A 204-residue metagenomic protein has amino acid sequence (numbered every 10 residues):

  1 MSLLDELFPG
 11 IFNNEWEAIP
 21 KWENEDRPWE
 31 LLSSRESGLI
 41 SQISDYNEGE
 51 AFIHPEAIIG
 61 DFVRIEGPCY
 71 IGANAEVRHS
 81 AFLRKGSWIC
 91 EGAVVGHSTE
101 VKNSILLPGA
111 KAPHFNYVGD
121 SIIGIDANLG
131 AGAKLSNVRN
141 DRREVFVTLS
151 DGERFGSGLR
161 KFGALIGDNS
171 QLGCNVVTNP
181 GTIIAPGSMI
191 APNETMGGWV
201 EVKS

Functional and structural regions predicted by a protein language model:
M1-E50, P55-E56, T182, P186-G187 (+2 more regions): Terminal amphipathic alpha-helical/low-complexity segments used for targeting or macromolecular assembly
E36, I65-G72, E76-I166, L172 (+2 more regions): Flexible, glycine/small-residue-enriched loop-and-beta-strand segment within the central core of proteins
I58, E76, V177, M189-I190: Short-chain dehydrogenase/reductase
